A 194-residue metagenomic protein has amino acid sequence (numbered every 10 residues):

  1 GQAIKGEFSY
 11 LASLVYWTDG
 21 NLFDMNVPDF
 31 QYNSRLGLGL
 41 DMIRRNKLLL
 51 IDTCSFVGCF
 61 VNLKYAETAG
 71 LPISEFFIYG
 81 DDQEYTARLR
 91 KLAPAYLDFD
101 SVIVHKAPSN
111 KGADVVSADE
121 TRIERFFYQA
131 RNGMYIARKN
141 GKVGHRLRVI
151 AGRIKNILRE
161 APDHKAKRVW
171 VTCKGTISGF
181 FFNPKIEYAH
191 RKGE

Functional and structural regions predicted by a protein language model:
G1-P28: Conserved donor NDP-sugar-binding/catalytic core segment of glycosyltransferases
N21-D41: Mobile, glycine-enriched helix-loop/loop "lid" segments at the mouths of ligand-binding/catalytic clefts that gate
D41-V61: A recurrent flexible, glycine/aromatic-enriched loop bordering the glycosyltransferase active site that acts as
C59-L71, E75-S101: A short, conserved alpha-helix in the catalytic core of glycosyltransferases
D98-A118: Active-site donor/metal-binding and catalytic loop motifs of nucleotide-sugar-dependent glycosylation enzymes
V116-Y128: A short acidic, glycine-rich active-site loop that binds or catalyzes chemistry on phosphate/adenosine moieties
E124, G141-E194: Non-catalytic, C-terminal membrane-associated alpha-helical segments of glycosyltransferases
A130-N132: A conserved mid-domain beta-alpha-beta active-site/ligand-binding segment of alpha/beta enzyme cores
